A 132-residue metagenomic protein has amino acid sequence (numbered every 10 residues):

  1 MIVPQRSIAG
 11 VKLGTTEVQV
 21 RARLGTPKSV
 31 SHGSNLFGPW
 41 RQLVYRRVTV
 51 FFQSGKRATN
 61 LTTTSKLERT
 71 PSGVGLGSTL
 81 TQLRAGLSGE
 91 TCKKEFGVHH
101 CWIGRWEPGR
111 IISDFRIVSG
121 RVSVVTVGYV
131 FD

Functional and structural regions predicted by a protein language model:
M1-G10: N-terminal low-complexity, Pro/Thr/Ser-rich intrinsically disordered segments that act as propeptides or flexible
V11, P71-V74: Glycine-rich loop/hinge motif
T15-S54, L76-D132: A cross-family detector of function-defining hotspots
L61-T62, T126: Short linear motifs in exposed loops
T62-E68: A small/polar (G/S/T-enriched), proline-flanked helix-loop surface module common in exported/cell-envelope proteins
